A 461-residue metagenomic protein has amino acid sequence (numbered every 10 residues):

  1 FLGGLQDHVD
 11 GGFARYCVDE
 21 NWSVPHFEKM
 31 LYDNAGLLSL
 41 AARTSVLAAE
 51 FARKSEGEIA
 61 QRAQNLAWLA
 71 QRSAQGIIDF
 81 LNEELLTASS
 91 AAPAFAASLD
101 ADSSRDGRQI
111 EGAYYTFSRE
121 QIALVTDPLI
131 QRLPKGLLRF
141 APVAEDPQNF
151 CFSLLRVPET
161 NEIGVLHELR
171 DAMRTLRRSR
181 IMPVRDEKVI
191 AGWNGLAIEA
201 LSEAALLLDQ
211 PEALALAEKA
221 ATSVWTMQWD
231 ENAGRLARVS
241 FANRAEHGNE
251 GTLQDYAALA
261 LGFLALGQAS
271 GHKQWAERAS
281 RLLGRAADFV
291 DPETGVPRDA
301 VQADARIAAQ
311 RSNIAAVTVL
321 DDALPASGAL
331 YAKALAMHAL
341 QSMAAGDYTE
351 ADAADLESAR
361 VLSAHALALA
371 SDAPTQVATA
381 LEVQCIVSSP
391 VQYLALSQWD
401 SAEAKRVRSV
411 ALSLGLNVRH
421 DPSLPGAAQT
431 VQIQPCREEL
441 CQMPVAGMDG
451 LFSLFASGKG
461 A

Functional and structural regions predicted by a protein language model:
F1-A461: Glycan-recognition and catalytic cores of secretory/periplasmic carbohydrate-active enzymes
